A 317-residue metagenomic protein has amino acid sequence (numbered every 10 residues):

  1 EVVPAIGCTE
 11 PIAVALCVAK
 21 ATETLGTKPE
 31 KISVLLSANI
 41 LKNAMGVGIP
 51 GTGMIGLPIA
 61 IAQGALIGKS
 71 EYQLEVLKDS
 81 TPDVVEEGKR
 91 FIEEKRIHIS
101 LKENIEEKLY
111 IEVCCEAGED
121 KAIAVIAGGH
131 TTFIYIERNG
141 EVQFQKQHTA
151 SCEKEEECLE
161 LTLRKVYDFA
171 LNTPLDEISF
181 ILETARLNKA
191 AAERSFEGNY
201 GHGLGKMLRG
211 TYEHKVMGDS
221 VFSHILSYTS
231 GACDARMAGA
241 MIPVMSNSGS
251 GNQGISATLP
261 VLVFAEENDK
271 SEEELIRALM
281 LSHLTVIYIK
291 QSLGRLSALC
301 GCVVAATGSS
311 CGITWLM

Functional and structural regions predicted by a protein language model:
E1, P11, A15, K28 (+4 more regions): Polyanion-binding surfaces on beta-sheet-dominated domains and ring/shell assemblies
E1-I6, K42, K165-D168: Generic N-terminal amphipathic, Lys/Arg-enriched alpha-helix
E1-V2, N188, I225-C233, A278-V286: Short alpha-helical scaffolding segments that buttress acidic/His motifs in well-ordered protein cores
A5-I12, M237, I242-T258, V304: Glycine/serine-rich anion-binding loops at beta->alpha junctions that coordinate negatively charged ligand groups
P11-T27, N252-K270, C311-M317: Alpha-helical support elements that line or immediately flank enzyme active sites and cofactor-binding pockets
E30-Q73, V85-I97, E274-M317: A structural-propensity feature for long, helix-poor, extended segments
E93-G239: Signature of multi-pass transmembrane helix bundles
G231-A238, V263-K270, L284-R295, W315: Conserved helix-loop functional segments at active or binding sites
